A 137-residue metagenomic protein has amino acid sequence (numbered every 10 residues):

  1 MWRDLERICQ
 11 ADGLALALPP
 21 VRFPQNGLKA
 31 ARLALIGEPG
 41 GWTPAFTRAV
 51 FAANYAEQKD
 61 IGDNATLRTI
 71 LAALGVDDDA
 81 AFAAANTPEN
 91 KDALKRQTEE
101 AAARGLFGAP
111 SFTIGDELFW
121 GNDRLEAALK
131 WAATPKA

Functional and structural regions predicted by a protein language model:
M1-N54: Structural alpha/beta surface segment adjacent to cysteine/selenocysteine redox centers across thiol/disulfide enzymes
A49-A137: C-terminal cap of thioredoxin/glutaredoxin-like
